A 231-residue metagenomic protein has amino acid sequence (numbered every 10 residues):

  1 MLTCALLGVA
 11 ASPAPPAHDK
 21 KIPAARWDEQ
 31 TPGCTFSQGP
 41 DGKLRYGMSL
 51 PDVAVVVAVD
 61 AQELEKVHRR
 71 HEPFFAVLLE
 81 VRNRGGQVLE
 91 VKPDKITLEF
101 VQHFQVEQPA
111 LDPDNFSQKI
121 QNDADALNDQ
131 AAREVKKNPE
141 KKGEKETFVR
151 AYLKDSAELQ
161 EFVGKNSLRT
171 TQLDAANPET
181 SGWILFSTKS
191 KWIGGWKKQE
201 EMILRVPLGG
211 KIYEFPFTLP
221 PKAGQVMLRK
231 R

Functional and structural regions predicted by a protein language model:
M1-V9: Bacterial N-terminal signal peptides
A14-R231: Conserved functional micro-motifs across diverse proteins
